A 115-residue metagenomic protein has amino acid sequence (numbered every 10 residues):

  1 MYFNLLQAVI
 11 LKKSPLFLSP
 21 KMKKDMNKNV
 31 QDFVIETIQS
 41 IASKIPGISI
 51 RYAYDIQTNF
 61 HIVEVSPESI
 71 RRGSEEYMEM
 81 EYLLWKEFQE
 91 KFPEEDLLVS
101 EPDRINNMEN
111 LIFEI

Functional and structural regions predicted by a protein language model:
Y2-D32: N-terminal presequence-like segments and adjacent domain-start helices
D25, N29-D32, E75-E79, L83: Alpha-helix boundary/N-cap detector
Q31-K44: Short amphipathic alpha-helix segments
A42-I62: Short edge beta-strands and adjacent turn/loop segments
I56-T58, S66-E68, D103-M108: Short, internal active-site loops enriched in acidic
H61-Y82: A short interface-forming secondary-structure element
V65-P67, I112-I115: Short, surface-exposed amphipathic charged segments that create phosphate/polyanion-binding patches used for binding
K86-E114: A short amphipathic beta-strand at an alpha->beta junction
